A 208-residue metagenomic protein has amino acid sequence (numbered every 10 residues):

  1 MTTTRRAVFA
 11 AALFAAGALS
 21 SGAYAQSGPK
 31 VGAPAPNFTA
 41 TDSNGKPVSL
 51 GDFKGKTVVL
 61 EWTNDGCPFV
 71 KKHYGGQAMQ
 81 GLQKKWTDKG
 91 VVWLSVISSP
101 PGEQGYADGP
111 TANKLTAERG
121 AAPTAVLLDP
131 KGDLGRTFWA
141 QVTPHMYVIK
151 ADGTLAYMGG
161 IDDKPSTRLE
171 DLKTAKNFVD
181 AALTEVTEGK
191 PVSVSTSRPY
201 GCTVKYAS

Functional and structural regions predicted by a protein language model:
T3-A10: N-terminal export leaders
A10-A18: Bacterial N-terminal signal peptides
G17-N37: N-proximal helix/coil linker or "cap" segments that precede and/or mark the start of modular domains
F38-V58: A short beta-strand-turn-helix
F53-K71, L183: Short active-site neighborhood of thiol/selenol oxidoreductases, capturing the structured segment around
K71-R119, P130-T137: Structural microenvironment flanking redox-active thiols in thiol-disulfide oxidoreductases
N113-K150, T154-A156: Short, internal strand/loop/helix patches that form the active-site neighborhood or redox-interaction surface
V148-S208: Thiol-/selenol-based redox modules, centered on thioredoxin-like and closely related oxidoreductase domains
